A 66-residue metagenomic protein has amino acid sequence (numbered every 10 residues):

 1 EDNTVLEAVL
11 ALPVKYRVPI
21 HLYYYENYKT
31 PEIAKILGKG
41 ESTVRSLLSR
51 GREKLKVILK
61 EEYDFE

Functional and structural regions predicted by a protein language model:
D2, Y16-R17, R52: Short, leucine-enriched amphipathic alpha-helices that occur as contiguous helical runs
T4-P13: Short amphipathic alpha-helical boundary/capping segments
P19-Y23: A short pre-motif secondary-structure segment
P31-E32, S42: Residues within helix-turn-helix
L37-E61: DNA-recognition helix of helix-turn-helix
F65-E66: Intrinsically disordered, low-complexity basic tails/linkers immediately adjacent to helix-turn-helix/homeobox/MYB/SANT
